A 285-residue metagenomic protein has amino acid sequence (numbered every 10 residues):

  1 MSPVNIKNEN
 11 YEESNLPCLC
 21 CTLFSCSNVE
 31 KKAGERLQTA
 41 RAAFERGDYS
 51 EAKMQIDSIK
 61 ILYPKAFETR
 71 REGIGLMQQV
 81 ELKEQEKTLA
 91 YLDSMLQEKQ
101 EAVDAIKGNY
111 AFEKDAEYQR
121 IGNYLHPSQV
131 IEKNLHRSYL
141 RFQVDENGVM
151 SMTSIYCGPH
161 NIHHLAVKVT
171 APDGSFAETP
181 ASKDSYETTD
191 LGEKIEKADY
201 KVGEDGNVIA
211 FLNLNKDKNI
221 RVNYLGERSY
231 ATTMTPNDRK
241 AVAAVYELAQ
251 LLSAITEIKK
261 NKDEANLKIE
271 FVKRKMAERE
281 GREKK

Functional and structural regions predicted by a protein language model:
T22-S25: C-terminal motif of bacterial Sec signal peptides marking the signal peptidase cleavage site
K31-R36: Generic helix N-cap/helix-start motif at coil->alpha-helix transitions
L37, F44-E45: Hydrophobic/aromatic side-chain positions at a characteristic register within alpha-helices of tetratricopeptide repeats
Y49-S50: TPR-repeat structural position
Q55-Q85: Short, charge-rich amphipathic alpha-helical segments embedded in non-transmembrane helical bundles/solenoids
M77-K107, D115-Q119: Alpha-helical linker/edge segments of TPR/alpha-solenoid repeat scaffolds and analogous pre-/post-domain helices
L191-K216: Short, solvent-exposed, Trp/other aromatic-anchored flexible loops in extracytoplasmic proteins
E193-K197, R221-K285: Internal interaction segment
